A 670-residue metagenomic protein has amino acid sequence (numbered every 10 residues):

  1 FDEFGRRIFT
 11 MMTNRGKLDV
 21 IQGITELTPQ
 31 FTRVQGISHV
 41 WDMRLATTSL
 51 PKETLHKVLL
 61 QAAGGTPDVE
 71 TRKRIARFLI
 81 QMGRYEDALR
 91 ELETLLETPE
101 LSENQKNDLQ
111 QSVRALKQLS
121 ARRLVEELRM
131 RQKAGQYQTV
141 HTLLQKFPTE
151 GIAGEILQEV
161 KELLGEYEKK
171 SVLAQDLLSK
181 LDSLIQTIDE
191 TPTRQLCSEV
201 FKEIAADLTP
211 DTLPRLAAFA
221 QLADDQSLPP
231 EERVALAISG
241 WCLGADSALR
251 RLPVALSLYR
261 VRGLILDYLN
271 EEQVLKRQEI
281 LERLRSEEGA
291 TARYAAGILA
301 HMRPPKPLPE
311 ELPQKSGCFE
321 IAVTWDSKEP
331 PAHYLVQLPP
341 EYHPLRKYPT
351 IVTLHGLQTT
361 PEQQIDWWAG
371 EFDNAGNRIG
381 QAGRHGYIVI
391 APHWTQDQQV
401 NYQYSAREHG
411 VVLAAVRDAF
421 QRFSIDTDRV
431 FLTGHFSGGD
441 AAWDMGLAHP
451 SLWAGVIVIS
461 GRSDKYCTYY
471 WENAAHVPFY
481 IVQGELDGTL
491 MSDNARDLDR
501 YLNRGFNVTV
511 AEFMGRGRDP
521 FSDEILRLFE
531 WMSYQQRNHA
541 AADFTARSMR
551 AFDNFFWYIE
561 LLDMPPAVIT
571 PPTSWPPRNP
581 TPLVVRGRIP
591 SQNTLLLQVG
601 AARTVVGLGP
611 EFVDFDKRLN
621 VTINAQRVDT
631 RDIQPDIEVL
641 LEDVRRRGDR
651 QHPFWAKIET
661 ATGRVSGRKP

Functional and structural regions predicted by a protein language model:
F1-P210, D636-P670: Compositionally biased alpha-helical segments
Q175-Y348, E638-R650: A domain-start/cap signature at the N-terminus of enzymes
P340-R346, V400-F436, A448, L452: Gly/Ser-rich "nucleophile elbow"/oxyanion-hole loop immediately N-terminal to the catalytic nucleophile in hydrolases
K347-T350, L354-Q421: Active-site machinery of serine-nucleophile hydrolases
Q421, D428-A475: Primarily recognizes the serine-hydrolase "nucleophile elbow" in alpha/beta-hydrolase and SGNH/GDSL folds
A474, Y480-Q483: Short beta-strand/loop motif that positions the catalytic acidic residue of the alpha/beta-hydrolase fold
G488, S492-N593, G600-R603: C-terminal catalytic histidine-bearing segment of alpha/beta-hydrolase fold enzymes
R550-P670: C-terminal beta-sandwich/jelly-roll accessory domains of carbohydrate-active enzymes
